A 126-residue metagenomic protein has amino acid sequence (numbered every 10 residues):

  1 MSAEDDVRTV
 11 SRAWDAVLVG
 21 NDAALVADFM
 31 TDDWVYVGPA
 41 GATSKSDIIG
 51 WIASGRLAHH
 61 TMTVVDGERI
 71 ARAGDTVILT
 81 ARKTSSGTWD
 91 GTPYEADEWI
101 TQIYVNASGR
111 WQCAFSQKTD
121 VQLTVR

Functional and structural regions predicted by a protein language model:
M1-D28, D33-R126: A beta-strand edge to alpha-helix "cap/lid" segment located at domain peripheries
